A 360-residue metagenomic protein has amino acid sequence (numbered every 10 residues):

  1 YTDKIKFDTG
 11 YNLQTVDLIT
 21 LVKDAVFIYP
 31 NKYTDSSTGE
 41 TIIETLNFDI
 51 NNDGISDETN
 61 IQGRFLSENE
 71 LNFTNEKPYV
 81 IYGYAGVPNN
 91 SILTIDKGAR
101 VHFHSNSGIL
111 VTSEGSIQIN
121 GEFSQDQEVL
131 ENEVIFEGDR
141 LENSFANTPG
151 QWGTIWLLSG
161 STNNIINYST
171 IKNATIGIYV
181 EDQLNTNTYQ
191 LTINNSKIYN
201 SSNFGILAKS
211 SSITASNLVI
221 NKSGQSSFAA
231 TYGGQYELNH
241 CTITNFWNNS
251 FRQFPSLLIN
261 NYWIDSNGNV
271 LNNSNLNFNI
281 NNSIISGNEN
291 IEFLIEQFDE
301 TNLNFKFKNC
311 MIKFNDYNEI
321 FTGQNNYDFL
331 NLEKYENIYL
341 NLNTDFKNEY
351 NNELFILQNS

Functional and structural regions predicted by a protein language model:
K4-S360: Beta-strand/loop edge motif enriched in small/polar residues
